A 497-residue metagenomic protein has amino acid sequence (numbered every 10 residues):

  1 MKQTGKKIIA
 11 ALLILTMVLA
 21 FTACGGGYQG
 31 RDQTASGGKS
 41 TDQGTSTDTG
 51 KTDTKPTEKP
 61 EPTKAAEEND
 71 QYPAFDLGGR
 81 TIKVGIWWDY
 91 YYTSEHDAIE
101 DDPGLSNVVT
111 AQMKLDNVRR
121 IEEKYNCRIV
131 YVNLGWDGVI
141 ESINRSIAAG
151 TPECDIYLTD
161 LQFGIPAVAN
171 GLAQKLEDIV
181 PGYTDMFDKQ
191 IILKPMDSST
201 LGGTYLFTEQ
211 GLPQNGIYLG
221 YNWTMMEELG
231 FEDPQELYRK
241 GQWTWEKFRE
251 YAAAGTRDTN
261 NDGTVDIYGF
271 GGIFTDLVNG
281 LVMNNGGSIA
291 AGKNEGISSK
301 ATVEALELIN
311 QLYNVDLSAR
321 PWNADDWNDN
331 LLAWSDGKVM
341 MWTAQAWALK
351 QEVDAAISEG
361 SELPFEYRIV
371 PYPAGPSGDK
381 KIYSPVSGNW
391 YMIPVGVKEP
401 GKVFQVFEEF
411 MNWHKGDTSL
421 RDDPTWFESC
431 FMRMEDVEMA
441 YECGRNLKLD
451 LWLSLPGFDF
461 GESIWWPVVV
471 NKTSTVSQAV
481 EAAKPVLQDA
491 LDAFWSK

Functional and structural regions predicted by a protein language model:
K6-A10, F21-N170, D417-R421, W465 (+1 more regions): Conserved N-terminal structural module of periplasmic/extracytoplasmic solute-binding proteins
E61-I82, G135-D137, L161-Y218, E246: Hinge/lid segment of periplasmic solute-binding proteins
G85, T151-Y157, S199-P213, I217-L219 (+2 more regions): Extracytoplasmic/periplasmic solute-binding protein
L134-S142, G241-K247, P321-S335: Short helix-initiation/N-cap motifs at beta->coil->alpha
E177-Q190, L237-K240, N260, G287-E304 (+2 more regions): Short, solvent-exposed loop/beta-turn-alpha elements that line the ligand-binding surface or hinge of extracytoplasmic
R249-A254, A291-A324: Glycine-centered hinge/linker elements that transmit conformational signals in sensory and ligand-binding systems
I357-W426: Extracytoplasmic/periplasmic substrate-recognition and gating elements
V395-F404, N412-K497: Conserved C-terminal helix/tail region of periplasmic/extracytoplasmic solute-binding proteins
